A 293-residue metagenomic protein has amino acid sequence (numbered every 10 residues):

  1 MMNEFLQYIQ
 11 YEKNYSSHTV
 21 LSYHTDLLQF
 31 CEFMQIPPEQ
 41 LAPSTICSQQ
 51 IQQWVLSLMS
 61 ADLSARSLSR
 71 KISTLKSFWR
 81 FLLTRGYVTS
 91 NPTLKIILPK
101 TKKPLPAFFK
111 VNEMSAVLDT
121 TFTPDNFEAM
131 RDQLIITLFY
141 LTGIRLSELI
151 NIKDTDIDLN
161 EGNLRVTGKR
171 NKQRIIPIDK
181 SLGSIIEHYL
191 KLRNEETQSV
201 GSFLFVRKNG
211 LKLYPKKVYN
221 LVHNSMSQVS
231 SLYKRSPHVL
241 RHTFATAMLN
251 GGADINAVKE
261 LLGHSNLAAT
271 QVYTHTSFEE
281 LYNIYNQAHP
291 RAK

Functional and structural regions predicted by a protein language model:
M1-K293: Conserved catalytic core of the tyrosine transesterase superfamily
